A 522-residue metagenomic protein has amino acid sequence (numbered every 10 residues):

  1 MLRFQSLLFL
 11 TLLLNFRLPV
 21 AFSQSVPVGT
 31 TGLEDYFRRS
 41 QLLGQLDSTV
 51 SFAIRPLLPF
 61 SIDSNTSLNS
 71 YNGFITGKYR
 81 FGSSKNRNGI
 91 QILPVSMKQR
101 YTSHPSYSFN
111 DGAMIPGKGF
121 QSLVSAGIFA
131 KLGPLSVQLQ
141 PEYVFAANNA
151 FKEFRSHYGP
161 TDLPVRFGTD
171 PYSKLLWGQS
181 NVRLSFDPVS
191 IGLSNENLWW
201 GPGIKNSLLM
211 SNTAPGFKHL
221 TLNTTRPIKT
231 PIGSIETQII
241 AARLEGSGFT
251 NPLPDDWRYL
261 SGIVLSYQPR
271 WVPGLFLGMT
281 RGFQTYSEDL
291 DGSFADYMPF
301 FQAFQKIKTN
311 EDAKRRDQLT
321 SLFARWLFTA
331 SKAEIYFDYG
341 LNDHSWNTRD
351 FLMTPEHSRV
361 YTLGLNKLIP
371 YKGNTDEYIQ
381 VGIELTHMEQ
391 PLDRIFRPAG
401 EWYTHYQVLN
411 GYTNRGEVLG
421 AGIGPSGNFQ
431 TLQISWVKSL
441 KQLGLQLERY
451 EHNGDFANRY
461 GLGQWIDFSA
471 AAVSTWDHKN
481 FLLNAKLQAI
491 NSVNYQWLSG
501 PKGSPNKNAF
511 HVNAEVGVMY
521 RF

Functional and structural regions predicted by a protein language model:
M1-P27, F522: Bacterial Sec-dependent N-terminal signal peptides
R3-F4, N88, L175, P273-F522: Exposed, low-structure sequence patches enriched in small/polar residues
N15-R17, G248-N251, N347-T348: A generic structural signal for short coil/turn motifs at secondary-structure boundaries
S25-P269, T285, M353, R359 (+3 more regions): Outer-membrane beta-barrel channel domains
